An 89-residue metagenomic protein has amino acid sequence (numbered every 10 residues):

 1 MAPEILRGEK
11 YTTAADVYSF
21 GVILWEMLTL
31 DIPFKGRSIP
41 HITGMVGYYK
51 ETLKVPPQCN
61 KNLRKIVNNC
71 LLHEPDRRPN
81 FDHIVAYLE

Functional and structural regions predicted by a protein language model:
M1-R7: Protein kinase subdomain VIII
G8-T13: Activation segment
D16: Conserved catalytic-loop aspartate of Hanks-type protein kinases
T29-P33: Structural helix C-cap motif within protein kinase domains
V46-P57: Short proline-rich PxxP-based motifs
Q58-L71: Conserved C-terminal C-lobe helix
L71-H83: A conserved short helix/loop substructure at the end of the activation segment of eukaryotic-like protein kinase domains
